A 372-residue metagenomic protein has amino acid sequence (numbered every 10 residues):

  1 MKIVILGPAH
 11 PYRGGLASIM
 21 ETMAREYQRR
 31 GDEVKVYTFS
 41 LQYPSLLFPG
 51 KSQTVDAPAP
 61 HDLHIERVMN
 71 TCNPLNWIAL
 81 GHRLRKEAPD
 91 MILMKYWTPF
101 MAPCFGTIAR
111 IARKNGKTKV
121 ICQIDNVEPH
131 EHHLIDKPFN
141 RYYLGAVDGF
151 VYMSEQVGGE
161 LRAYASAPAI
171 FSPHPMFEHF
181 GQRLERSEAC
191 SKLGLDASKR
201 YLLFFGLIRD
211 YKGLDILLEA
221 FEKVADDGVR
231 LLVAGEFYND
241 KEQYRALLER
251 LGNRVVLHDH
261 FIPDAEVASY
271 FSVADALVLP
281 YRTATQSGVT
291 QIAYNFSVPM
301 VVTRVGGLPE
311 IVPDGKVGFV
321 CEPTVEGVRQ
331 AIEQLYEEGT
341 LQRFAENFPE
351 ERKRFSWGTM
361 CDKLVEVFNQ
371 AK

Functional and structural regions predicted by a protein language model:
A9-R13, R25-K86, V157, F237-D240: N-terminal strand-loop element at the rim of the active site of nucleotide-sugar-dependent glycosyltransferases
F39-P44, F205, R230-Q243, H260: Glycosyltransferase donor-sugar binding loop
G145-L184: Donor nucleotide-sugar binding/catalytic pocket of nucleotide-sugar-dependent glycosyltransferases
L195-K212, L218-F221, L232: Conserved donor-binding/catalytic core segment of Leloir-type glycosyltransferases
E242-A268: Nucleotide-activated donor-binding/catalytic signature segment of Leloir-type glycosyltransferases, i.e., the conserved
S269-T285, V298: Acidic donor-binding loop of glycosyltransferase active sites
A276-L279, A293, P299-V302, V312: Short hydrophobic beta-strand element within catalytic cores of glycosyltransferases and related nucleotide-activated
D314-E326, I332-G339: Conserved acidic donor-binding segment of nucleotide-sugar-dependent glycosyltransferases
